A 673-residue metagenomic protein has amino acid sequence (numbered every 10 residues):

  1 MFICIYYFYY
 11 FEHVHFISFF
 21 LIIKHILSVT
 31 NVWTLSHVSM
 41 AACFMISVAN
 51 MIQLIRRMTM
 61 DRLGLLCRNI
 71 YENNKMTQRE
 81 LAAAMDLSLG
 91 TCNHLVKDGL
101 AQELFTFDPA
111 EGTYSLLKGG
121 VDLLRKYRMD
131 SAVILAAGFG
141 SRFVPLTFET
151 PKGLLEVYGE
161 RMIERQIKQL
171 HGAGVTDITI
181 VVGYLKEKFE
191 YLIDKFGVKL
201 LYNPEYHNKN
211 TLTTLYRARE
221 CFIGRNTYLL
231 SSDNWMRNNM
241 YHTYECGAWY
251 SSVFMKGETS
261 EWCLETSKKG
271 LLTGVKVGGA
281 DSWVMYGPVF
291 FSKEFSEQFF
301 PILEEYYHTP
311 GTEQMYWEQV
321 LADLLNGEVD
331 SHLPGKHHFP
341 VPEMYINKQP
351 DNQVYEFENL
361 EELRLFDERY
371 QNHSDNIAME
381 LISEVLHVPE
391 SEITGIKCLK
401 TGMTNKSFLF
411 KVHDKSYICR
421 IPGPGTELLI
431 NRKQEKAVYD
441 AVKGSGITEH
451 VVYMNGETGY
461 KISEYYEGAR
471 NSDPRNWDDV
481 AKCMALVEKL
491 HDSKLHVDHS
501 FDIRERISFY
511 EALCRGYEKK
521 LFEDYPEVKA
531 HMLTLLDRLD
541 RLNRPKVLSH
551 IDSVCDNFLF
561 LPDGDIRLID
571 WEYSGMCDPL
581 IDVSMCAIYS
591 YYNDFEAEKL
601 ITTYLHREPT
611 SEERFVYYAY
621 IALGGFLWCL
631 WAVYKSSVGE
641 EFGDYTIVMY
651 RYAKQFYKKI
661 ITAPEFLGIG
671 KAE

Functional and structural regions predicted by a protein language model:
R68-Y71, Q78, M85, K118-K186: N-terminal glycine-rich phosphate-binding loop and ensuing alpha1 helix
Y71-N74, L117-A132, V284-E384: Conserved alpha/beta core of the MobA/IspD/sugar-nucleotide pyrophosphorylase nucleotidyltransferase superfamily
F105, M236-M315: Conserved core of the sugar-phosphate nucleotidyltransferase
F189-W262: Conserved beta-loop-beta/alpha segment of the NTase-like Rossmann-fold superfamily that binds/positions NTPs
D367, Q371-D375, L630-E673: ATP/Mg2+ or Mg2+-diphosphate-binding catalytic cores that bind nucleotide phosphates or diphosphates via glycine-rich
I377-E392, L495-I551, L561-D563, Q655: An alpha-helical support segment within catalytic cores of ATP-dependent transferases
K397-R504, K519-P526: ATP-binding pocket architecture of kinase catalytic cores
L580-P609, A622-E640, F656: Active-site activation/catalytic loop segments of kinase-like enzymes and analogous catalytic loops in related
